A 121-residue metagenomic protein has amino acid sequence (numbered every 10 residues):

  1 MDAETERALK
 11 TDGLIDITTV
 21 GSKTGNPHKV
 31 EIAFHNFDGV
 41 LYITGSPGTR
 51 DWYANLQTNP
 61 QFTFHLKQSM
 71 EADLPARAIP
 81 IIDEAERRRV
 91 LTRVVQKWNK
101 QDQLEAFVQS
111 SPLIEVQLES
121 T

Functional and structural regions predicted by a protein language model:
M1-E4, K29-V30, Q101-D102: A generic local structural motif
M1-L14: Extreme N-terminal tail/first-helix region
A3-E4, H35-N36, D73: Generic signal for short, ordered secondary-structure residues within or immediately flanking folded domains
T5-A8, L41-A54: Covalent nucleotidyltransferase core used to form phosphodiester bonds in nucleic acids
L9, T24-N26, L56, V108: A generic structural micro-feature
K10, K23, K29, K67 (+1 more regions): Context-gated lysine
D12-S46, F62: Short beta-strand segments
P47-T121: Short, structured beta-strand-loop surface elements
